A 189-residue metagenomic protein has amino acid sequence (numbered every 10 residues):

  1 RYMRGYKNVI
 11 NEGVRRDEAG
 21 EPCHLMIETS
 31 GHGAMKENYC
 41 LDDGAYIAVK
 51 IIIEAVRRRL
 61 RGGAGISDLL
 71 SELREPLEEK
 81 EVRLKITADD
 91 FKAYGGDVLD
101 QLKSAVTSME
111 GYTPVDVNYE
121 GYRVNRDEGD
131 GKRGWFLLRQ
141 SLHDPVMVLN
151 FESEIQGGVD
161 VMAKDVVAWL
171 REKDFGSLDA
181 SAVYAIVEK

Functional and structural regions predicted by a protein language model:
R1-N150, I155-K189: Phosphate-binding and adjacent anionic-ligand microenvironments
